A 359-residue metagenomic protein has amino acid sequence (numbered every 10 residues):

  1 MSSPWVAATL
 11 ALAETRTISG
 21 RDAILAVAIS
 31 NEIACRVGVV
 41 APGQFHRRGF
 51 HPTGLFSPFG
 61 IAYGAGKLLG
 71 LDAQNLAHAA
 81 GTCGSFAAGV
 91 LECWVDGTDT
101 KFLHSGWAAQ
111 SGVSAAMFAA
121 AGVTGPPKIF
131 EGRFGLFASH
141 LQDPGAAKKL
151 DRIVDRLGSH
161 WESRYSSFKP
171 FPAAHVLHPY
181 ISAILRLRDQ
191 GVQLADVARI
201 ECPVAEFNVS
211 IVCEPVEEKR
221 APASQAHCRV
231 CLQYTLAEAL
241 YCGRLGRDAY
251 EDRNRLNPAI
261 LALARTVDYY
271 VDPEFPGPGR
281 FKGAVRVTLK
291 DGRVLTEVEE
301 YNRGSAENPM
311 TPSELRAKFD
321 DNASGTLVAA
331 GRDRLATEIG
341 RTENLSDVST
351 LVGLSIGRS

Functional and structural regions predicted by a protein language model:
M1-D22, S57-L71, A174-V192, L240 (+1 more regions): Alpha-helical support elements that line or immediately flank enzyme active sites and cofactor-binding pockets
S2-S3, R21, A28, D248-R253 (+1 more regions): Contiguous domain-boundary segments centered on the initiation and propagation of an alpha-helix
S3-L10, A28, E32-C35, Y234 (+1 more regions): N-terminal, well-ordered alpha-helical segments
L10, G38, Y63, D151 (+1 more regions): Short glycine-/small-residue-rich flexible loop motifs, especially phosphate/cofactor-binding loops
A13-S114, A121, P126-R133: Glycine-rich, mobile lid/loop segments that gate access to catalytic sites or pores
V95, T100-Q110, M117-S359: Terminal-appendage/accessory-domain detector
